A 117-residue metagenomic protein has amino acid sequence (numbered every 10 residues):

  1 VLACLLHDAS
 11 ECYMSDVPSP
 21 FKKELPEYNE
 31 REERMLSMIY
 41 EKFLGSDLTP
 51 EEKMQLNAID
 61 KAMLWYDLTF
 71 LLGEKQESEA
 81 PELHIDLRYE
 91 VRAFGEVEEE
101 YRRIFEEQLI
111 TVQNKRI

Functional and structural regions predicted by a protein language model:
V1-I117: Catalytic phosphate/metal-binding cores of nucleic-acid and nucleotide-processing enzymes, i.e., regions that mediate
